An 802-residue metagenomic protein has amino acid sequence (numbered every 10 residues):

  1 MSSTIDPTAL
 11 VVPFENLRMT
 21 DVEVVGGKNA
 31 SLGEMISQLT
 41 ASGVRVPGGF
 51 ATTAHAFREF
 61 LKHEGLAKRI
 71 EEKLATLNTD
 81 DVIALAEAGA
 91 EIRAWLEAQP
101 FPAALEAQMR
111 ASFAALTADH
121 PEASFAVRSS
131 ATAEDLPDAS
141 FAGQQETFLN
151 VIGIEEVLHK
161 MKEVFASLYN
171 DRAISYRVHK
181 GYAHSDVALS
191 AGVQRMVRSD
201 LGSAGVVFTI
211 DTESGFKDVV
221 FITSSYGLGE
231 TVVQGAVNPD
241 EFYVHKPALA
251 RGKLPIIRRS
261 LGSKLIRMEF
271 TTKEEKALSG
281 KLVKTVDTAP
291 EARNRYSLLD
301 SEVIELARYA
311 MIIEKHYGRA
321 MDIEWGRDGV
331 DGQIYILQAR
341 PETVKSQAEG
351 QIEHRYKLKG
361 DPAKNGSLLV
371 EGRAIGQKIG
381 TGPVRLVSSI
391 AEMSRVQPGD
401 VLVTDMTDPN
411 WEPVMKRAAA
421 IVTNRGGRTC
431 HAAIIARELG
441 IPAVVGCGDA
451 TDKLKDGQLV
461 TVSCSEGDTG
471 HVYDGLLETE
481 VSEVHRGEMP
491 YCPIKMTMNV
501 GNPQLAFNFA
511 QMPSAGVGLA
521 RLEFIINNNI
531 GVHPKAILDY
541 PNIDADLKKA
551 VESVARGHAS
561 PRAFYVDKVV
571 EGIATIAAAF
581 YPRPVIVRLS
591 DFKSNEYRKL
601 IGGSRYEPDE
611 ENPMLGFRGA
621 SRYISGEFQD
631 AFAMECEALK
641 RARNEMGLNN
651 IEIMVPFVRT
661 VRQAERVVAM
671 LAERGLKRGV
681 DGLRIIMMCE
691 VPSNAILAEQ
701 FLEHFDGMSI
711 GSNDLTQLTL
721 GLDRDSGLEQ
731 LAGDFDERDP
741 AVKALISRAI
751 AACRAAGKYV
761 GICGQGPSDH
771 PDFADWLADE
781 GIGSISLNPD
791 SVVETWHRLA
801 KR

Functional and structural regions predicted by a protein language model:
M1-G192, L201, P290-S301, L306-Y309 (+14 more regions): N-terminal beta-alpha lobe that positions the nucleotide/phosphoryl donor in ATP/NTP-coupled carboxylate activation
M19-D21, T52-R58, R93-E97, G181-Y182 (+4 more regions): Conserved short loop/turn motifs at secondary-structure junctions
A67, V330, V344-S346, L369-V401 (+2 more regions): Acidic, glycine-rich flexible loop/linker segments
F113, P121-A126, A131-F141, Q145-L149 (+6 more regions): Conserved alpha/beta-domain cores
F141-S175, S199-K276, L337-V370, R417-N424 (+6 more regions): Extended active-site and interfacial segments that coordinate phosphate-rich ligands in large catalytic machineries
G143, G318-T343: Conserved metal-phosphate-binding beta-hairpin within the catalytic cores of diverse ATP-dependent phosphoryl-transfer
V219-D322, R327-D328, K359-D361, G366-T381 (+5 more regions): Conserved catalytic alpha/beta cores of large enzymes that bind or transform nucleotide phosphates and polynucleotides
